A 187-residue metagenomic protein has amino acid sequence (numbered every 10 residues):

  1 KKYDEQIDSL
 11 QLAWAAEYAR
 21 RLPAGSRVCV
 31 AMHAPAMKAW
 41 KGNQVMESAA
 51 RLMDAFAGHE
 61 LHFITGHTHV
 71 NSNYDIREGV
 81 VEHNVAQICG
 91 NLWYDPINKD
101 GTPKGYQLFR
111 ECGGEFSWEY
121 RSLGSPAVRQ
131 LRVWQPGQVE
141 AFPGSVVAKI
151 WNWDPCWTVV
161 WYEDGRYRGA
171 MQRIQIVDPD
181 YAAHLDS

Functional and structural regions predicted by a protein language model:
K2-H83, G105, G144: His/acidic metal-ligating clusters that form di-metal
D8, A148, V177-D180: Helix N-terminus capping/helix-initiation residues
M37, S125-A127, R168: Structural signature of outer-membrane beta-barrel domains
V80-D164: Binuclear metal-dependent phosphoesterase catalytic core
R166-S187: Solvent-exposed serine/threonine-rich low-complexity stretches and specific carbohydrate-binding patches
